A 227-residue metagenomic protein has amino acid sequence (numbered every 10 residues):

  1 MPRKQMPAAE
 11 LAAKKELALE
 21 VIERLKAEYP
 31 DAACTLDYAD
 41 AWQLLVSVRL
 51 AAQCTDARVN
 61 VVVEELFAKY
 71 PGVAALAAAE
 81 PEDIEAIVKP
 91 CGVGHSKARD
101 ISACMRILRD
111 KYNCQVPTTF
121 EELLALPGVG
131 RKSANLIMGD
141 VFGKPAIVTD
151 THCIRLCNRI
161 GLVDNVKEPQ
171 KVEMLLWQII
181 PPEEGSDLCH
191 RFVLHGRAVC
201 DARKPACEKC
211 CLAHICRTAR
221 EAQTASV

Functional and structural regions predicted by a protein language model:
Q5-S226: Catalytic cores of DNA base-excision repair glycosylases
